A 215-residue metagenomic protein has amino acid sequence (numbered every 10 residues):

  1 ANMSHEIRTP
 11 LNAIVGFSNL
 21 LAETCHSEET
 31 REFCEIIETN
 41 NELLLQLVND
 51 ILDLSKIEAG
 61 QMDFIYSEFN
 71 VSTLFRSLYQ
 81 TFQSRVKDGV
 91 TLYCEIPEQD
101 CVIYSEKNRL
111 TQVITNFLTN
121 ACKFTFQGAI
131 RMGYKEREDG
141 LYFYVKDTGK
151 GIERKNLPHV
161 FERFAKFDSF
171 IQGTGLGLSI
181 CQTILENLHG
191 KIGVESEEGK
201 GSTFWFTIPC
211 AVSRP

Functional and structural regions predicted by a protein language model:
A1-L21: Primarily the dimerization/phosphotransfer
G16, I152-F164, F204: Short conserved segment of the HATPase_c
T39-L44: Short alpha-helical segment of the dimerization/phosphotransfer core of two-component systems
S55-Y66: Helix-loop junction within the histidine kinase core
I65-N70, K87-C101: Conserved catalytic submotifs in the C-terminal HATPase_c
G177, C181: Short alpha-helical Gxxx[C/S/T] motif in the catalytic ATP-binding
H189-E195: Glycine-rich ATP-binding loops of the HATPase_c
